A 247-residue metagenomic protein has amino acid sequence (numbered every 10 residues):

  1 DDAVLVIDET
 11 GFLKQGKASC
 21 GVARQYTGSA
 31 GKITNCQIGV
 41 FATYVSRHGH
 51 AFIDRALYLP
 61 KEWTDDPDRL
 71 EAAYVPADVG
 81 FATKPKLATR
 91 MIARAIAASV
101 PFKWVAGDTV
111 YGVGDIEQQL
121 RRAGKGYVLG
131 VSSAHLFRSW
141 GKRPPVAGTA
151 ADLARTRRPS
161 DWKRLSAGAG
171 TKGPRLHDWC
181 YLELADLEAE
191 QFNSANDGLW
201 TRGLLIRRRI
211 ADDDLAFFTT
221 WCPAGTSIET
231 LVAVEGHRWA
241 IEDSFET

Functional and structural regions predicted by a protein language model:
D1, E242-T247: Short, intrinsically disordered, charge-balanced linker/junction segments flanking boundaries in proteins
D1-A106, V110-L129, S133-L136, R143-P144 (+1 more regions): Conserved, well-structured functional cores that handle cations and Mg-NTP chemistry
G31, R47-A73, A77, V128-D243: An anionic, glycine-rich sequence signature occurring as long contiguous blocks
